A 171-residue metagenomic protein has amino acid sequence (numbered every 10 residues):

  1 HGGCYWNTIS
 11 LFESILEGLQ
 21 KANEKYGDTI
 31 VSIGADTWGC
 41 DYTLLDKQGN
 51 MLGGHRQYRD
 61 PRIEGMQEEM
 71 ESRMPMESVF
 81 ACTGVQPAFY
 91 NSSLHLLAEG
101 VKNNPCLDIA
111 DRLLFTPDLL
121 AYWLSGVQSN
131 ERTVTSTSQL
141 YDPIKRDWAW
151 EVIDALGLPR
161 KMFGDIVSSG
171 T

Functional and structural regions predicted by a protein language model:
H1-G54, G65, A81, I109 (+1 more regions): N-terminal glycine/serine-rich phosphate-binding loop of ATP-dependent small-molecule kinases, especially carbohydrate
Y26, R73-S78: FAD-binding glycine-rich core of flavoenzymes that anchor FAD
L45, V79-T171: Gly/Ser/Thr-rich active-site cleft segment
R56-Q57, V134: Residue-level structural signal for beta-strand termini and adjacent loop
D60: Carbohydrate-associated surface elements
I63, S72, V85-F89: Gly/Ser-rich phosphate-binding catalytic loop and adjacent alpha/beta segment that cradle a phosphoryl group at enzyme
G65-E69, L140-D142: Short, charged, surface-exposed secondary-structure boundary motifs
